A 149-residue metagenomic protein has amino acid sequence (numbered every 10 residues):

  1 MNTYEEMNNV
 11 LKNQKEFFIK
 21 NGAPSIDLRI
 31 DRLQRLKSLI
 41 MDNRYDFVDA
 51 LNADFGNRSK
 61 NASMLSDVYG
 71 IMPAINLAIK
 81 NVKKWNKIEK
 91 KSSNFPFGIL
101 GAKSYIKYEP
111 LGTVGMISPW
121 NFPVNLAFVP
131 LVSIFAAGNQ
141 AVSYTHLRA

Functional and structural regions predicted by a protein language model:
M1-K103: N-terminal Rossmann-like NAD(P)+-binding subdomain of aldehyde/semialdehyde dehydrogenases
L111: Phosphate-coordination loops involved in phosphoryl transfer and adenosine-cofactor binding
P119-F128: Conserved coil-to-alpha-helix start sites within the AMP-binding
F135-A136: Short hydrophobic alpha-helices that are characteristic scaffold elements of the AMP-binding
Q140-A141: A short hydrophobic/small-residue beta-strand
T145-A149: Conserved small/polar residues in nucleotide/adenosyl-binding loops
